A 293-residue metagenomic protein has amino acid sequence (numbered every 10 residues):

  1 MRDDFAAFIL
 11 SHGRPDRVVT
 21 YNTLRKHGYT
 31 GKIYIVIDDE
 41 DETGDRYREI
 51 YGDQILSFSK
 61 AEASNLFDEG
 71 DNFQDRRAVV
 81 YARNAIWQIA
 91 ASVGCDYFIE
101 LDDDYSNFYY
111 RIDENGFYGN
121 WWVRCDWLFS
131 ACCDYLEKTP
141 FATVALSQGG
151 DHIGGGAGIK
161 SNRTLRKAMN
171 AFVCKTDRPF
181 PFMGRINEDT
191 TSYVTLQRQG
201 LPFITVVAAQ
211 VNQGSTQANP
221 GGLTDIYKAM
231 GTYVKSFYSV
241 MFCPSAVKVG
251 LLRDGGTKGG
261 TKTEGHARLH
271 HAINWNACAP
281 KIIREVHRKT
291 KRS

Functional and structural regions predicted by a protein language model:
R2-F5, P15-R17, G184, T190-S293: C-terminal catalytic/acceptor-binding lobe
D3-A6, R25-I35, D53: Short loop->beta transition adjacent to catalytic acidic/histidine clusters or analogous donor-positioning motifs
A6-G28, E40-R48: Short, well-formed alpha-helical segments that are part of the catalytic scaffolds of diverse glycosyltransferases
I9, K32-D38, V144: Short, hydrophobic beta-strand segments that form beta-sheet elements in well-ordered domains
R14-P15, A63, D104-S106, G149-H152 (+2 more regions): Short, solvent-exposed loop/turn segments at secondary-structure junctions
D38-I99, S106-F117, W121: Active-site-proximal specificity loops/subdomain of glycosyltransferases
Y97-D102, A142-S147, F203-V207, K248-G250: A structural signal for short, well-ordered beta-strand segments and their strand-loop junctions that often border
S106-V194, R198: Conserved catalytic core of nucleotide-sugar-dependent glycosyltransferases
